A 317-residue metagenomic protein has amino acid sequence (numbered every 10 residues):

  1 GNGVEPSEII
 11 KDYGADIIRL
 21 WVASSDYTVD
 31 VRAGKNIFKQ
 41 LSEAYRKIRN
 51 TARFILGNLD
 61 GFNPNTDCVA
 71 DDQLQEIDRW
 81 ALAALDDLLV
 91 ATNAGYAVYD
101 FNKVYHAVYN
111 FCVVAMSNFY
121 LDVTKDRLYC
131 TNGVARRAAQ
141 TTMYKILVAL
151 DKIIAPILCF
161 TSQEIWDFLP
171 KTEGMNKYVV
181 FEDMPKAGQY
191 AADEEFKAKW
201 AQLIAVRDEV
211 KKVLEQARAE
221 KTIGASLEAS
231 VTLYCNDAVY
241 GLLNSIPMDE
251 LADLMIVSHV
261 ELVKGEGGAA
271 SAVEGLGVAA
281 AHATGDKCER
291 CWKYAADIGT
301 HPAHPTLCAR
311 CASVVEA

Functional and structural regions predicted by a protein language model:
N2-D72, P170-M175, E220-I223: Catalytic adenosine-cofactor/nucleotide-binding cores of aminoacyl-tRNA synthetases and other
E43-L56, E76-L88, H106-R127: Core structural elements
F62-V90, L121-V213, A217-L243, V260-V278 (+1 more regions): Acidic, turn-prone loop/beta-hairpin segments
T92, Y96-K103: Short helix-adjacent coil turns
T284-K287, H304: Short metal-coordination and nucleic-acid-contact micro-motifs, chiefly zinc-binding Cys/His arrays
C288, C308-C311: Short cysteine-rich clusters marking metal-coordination/redox-active sites
Y294-D297, V314: Cys/His-rich metal-chelating microdomains
I298-T306: Short linker/helix segments within small regulatory modules
